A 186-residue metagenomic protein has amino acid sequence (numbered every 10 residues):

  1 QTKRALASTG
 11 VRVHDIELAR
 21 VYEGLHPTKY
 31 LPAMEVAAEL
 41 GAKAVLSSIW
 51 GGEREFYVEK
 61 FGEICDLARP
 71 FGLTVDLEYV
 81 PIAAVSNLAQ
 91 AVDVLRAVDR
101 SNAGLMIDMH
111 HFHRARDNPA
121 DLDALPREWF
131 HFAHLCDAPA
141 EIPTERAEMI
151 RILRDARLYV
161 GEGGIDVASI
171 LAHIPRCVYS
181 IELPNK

Functional and structural regions predicted by a protein language model:
A5-L105, R114: Active-site acidic/histidine proton-transfer and metal-coordination neighborhood in alpha/beta enzyme cores
A7, V36-G41, D66, F71 (+2 more regions): Histidine-acidic metal/acid-base catalytic patches
